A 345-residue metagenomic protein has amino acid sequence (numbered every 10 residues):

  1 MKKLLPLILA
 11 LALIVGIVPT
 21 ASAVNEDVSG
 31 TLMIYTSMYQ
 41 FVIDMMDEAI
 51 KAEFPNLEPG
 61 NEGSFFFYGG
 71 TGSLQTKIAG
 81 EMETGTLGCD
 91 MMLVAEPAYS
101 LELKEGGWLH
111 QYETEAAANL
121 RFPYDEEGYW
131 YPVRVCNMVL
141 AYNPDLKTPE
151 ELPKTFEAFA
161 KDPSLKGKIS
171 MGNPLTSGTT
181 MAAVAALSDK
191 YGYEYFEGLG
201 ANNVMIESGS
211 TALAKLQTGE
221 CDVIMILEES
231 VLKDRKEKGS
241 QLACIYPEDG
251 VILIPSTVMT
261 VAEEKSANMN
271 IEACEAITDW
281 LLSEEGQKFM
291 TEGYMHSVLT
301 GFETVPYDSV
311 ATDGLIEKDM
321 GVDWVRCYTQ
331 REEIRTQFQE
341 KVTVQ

Functional and structural regions predicted by a protein language model:
M1-T31, Q345: Short, low-complexity disordered leader/linker segments with a strong preference for bacterial N-terminal type II
N25-L101: Early extracytoplasmic/lumenal segment of secretory-pathway proteins
L87-M92, H110-A141, K168-S170: A structural signal for short loop-to-beta-strand junctions that line the ligand-binding cleft of periplasmic/secreted
L103-Q111, F122-G128, D234-Y246: Ligand-binding "clamshell"
N119-F122, C136, E197-L199, I206 (+1 more regions): Periplasmic-binding protein-like
V139-L146, A185, I254-N270, F289-M290: A bilobed periplasmic-binding-protein/Venus flytrap-type ligand-binding module shared by bacterial periplasmic
T180, V184-P247: Ligand-binding pocket segment of bilobal, Venus flytrap-like solute-binding proteins
V261-V322: Mature extracytoplasmic/periplasmic domains
